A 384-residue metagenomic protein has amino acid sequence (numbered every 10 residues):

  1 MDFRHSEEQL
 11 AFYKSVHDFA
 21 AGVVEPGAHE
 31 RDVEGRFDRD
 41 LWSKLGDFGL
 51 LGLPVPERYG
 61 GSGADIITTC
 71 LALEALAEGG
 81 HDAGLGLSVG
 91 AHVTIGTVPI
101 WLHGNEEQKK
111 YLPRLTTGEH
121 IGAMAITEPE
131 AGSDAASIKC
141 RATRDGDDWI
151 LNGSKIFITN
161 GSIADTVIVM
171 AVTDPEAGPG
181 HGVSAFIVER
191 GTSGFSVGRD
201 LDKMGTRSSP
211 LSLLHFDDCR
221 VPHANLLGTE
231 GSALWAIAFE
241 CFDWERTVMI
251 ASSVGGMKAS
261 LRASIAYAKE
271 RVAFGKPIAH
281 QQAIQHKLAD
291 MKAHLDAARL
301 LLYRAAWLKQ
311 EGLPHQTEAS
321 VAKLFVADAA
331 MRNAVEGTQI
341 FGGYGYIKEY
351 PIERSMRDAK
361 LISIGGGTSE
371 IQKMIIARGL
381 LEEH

Functional and structural regions predicted by a protein language model:
M1-A83, H103-E107, G118-E119, R144-W149 (+3 more regions): Alpha-helical interface subdomain recognition
G49, L73-A77, A171, V188-S193 (+1 more regions): Short Ser/Thr-interspersed hydrophobic loop/turn segments at strand-loop and sheet-helix junctions that line or gate
G84-E106, G132: N-terminal glycine-rich flavin-associated loop
V89, L115, E130-S133, F157-N160 (+2 more regions): Short Gly/Pro-enriched turn/cap motifs at secondary-structure boundaries
G118-I126, M170: A short, Trp-centered hydrophobic/proline-enriched beta-strand micro-motif
S137-K139, G191-R220: Flexible, small-/acidic-enriched active-site or ligand-binding loops
N152-V197: A short core secondary-structure module
D217-A236: Long, acidic (Asp/Glu-rich), low-complexity accessory segments flanking structured domains
